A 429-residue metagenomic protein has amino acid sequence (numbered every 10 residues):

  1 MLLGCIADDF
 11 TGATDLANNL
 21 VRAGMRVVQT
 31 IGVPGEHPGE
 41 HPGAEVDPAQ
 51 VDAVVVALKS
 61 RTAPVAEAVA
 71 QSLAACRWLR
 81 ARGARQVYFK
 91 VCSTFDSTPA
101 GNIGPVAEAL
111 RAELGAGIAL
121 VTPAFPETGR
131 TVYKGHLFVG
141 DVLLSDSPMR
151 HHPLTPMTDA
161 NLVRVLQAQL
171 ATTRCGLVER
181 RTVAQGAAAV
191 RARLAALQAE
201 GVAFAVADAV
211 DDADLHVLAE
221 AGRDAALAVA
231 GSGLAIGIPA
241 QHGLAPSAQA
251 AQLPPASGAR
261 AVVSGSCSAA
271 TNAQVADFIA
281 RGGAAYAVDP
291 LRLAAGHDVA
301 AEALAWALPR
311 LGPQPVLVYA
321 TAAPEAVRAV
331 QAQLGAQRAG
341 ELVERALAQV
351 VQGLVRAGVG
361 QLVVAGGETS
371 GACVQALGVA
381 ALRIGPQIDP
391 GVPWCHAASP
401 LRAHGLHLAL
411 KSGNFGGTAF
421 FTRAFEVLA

Functional and structural regions predicted by a protein language model:
M1-G39, G43-A49, A70-S72, A124-E127: N-terminal basic/disordered segments at the start of proteins
M1-L2, V28, D52, V65-A68 (+2 more regions): Cap/lid and interdomain-hinge subdomains that line or gate substrate/regulatory clefts in soluble alpha/beta enzymes
L2-A7, V54-T62, R85-D96, D208 (+3 more regions): Short glycine-rich or small-residue beta-strand-to-loop segments that form or flank ligand, phosphate, metal/Fe-S
L16-N18, P99-I103, R130-F138, A189 (+6 more regions): Short acidic, glycine/serine/threonine-rich loops at helix termini
V51-S60, L311-P313, H396-A429: A structural-propensity feature for long, helix-poor, extended segments
G140-A305: Conserved, well-structured core segments that form the ligand-binding/active-site neighborhood of functional domains
A307-G367: C-terminal structural cap/anchor segments
V359-G360, E368-F420: Conserved, well-ordered active-site substructure
